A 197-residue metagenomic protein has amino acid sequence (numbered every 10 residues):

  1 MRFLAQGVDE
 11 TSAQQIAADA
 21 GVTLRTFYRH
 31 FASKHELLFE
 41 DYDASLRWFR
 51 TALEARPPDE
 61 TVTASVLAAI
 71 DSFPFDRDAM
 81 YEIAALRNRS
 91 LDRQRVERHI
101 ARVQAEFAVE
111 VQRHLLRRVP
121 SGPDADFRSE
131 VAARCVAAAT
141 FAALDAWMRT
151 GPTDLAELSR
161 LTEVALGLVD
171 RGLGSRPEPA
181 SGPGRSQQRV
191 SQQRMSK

Functional and structural regions predicted by a protein language model:
M1-Q14, D19: Short, amphipathic alpha-helix enriched in basic
A5-V8, G21, Y28-E40, A44: HTH DNA-binding helix-turn interface
A13, Y42-R50: Short, basic, alpha-helical segments at the C-terminal edge of helix-turn-helix-like DNA-binding modules
L38-F39, V62, Q104: Hydrophobic alpha-helical segments that drive targeting, anchoring, or assembly
R47-R89: Hydrophobic alpha-helical connector segments
Q94-P120, F127-R134: Amphipathic alpha-helical packing segments from all-alpha helical-bundle domains
R113-R117, R149-K197: C-terminal peripheral helix-coil segments that are non-catalytic and often amphipathic
V119-L166: Hydrophobic/aromatic-rich alpha-helical bundle segments in the mid-to-C-terminal region
